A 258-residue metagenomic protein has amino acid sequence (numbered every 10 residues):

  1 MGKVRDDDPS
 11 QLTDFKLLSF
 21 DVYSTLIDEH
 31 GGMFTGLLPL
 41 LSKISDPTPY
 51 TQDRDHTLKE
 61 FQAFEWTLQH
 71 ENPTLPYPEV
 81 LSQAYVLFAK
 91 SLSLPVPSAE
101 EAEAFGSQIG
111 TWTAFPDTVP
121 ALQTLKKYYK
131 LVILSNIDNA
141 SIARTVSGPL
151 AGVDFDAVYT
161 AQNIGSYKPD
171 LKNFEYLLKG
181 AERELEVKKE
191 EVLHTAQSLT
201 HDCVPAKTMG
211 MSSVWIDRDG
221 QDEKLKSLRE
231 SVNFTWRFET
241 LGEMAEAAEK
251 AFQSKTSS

Functional and structural regions predicted by a protein language model:
M1-F15, V119, Q123, K130-S258: Asp-based, Mg2+/Mn2+-dependent phosphohydrolase catalytic module
G2-P116, K127, S141: N-terminal helical cap/lid subdomain that shapes the substrate entry/recognition surface in HAD-like hydrolases
